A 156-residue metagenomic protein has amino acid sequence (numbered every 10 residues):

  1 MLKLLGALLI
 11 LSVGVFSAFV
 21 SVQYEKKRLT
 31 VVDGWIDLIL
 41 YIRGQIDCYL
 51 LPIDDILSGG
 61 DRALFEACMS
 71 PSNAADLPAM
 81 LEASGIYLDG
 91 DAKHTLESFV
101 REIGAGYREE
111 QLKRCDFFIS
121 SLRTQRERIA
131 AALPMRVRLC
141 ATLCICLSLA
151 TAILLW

Functional and structural regions predicted by a protein language model:
L2-P71: Juxtamembrane/interface alpha-helical elements of multi-pass membrane proteins
A7-S17, A130-W156: Bilayer-spanning, highly hydrophobic alpha-helical transmembrane segments
L11-S21, A75, H94-E97, R101 (+1 more regions): Generic signal for short, ordered secondary-structure residues within or immediately flanking folded domains
V31, I36, D54, D116-I129 (+1 more regions): Contiguous hydrophobic segments
W35, Q45-E109, D116-F118: Glycine- and small-hydrophobic-enriched helix-loop-helix hairpins
G104-L147: Membrane-interface, cytosolic juxtamembrane amphipathic helix immediately N-terminal to a transmembrane helix, enriched
